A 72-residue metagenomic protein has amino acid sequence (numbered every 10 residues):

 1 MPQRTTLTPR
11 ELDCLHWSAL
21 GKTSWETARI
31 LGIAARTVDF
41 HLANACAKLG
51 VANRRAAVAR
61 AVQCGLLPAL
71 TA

Functional and structural regions predicted by a protein language model:
M1-T37: Helix-turn-helix DNA-binding segment
Q3, R29, A47, V62-Q63: Short polybasic/polar patches that bind polyanions
L12-H16, C46, V58: Hydrophobic residues on short alpha-helical segments
K22, A35, C46, G65-L66: Residue-level detector of secondary-structure transition/capping positions
T37-D39, V51: Intrinsically disordered, low-complexity peptide-like regions
H41-N44: Residues within the DNA-recognition helix of helix-turn-helix
K48-A72: Basic, Lys/Arg-enriched C-terminal extension of HTH/homeodomain DNA-binding domains
